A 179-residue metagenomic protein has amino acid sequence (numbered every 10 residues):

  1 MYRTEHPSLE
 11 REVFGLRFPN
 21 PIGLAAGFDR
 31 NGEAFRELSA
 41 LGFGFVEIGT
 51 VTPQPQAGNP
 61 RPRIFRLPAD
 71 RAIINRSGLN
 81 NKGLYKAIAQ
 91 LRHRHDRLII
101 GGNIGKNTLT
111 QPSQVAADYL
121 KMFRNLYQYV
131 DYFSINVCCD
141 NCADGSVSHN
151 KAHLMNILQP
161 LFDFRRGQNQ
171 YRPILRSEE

Functional and structural regions predicted by a protein language model:
M1-E33: Active-site-flanking structural segment that lines cofactor/substrate pockets
F14-I22, G42-G44, D96-I100, Y129-D131 (+1 more regions): Short, well-ordered coil/turn segments that N-cap beta-strands
F18, G23, G27, A34-Q54: Active-site cofactor/substrate anionic-group-binding motifs, chiefly glycine- and Lys/Arg-rich phosphate-binding loops
L24, V46, A87, I135-N136: Conserved, mostly hydrophobic/aromatic
R30-L38, S113-N125: Short, acidic/polar
G49-L98: A gly/proline- and charged-residue-enriched helix-loop-helix capping module
Q54-R63, L84-Y85, N141-R172: Active-site-adjacent beta->alpha loops and helix N-cap segments on the catalytic face of soluble alpha/beta enzymes
E179: Conserved small/polar residues in nucleotide/adenosyl-binding loops
